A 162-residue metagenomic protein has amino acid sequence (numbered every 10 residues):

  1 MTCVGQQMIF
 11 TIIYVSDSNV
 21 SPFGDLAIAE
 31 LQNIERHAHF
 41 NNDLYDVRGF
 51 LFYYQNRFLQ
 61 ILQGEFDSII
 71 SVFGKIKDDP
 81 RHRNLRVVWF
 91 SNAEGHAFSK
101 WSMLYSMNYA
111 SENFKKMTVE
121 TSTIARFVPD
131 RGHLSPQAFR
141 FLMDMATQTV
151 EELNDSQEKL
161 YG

Functional and structural regions predicted by a protein language model:
T2-G162: Charge-rich, low-complexity N-terminal segments
